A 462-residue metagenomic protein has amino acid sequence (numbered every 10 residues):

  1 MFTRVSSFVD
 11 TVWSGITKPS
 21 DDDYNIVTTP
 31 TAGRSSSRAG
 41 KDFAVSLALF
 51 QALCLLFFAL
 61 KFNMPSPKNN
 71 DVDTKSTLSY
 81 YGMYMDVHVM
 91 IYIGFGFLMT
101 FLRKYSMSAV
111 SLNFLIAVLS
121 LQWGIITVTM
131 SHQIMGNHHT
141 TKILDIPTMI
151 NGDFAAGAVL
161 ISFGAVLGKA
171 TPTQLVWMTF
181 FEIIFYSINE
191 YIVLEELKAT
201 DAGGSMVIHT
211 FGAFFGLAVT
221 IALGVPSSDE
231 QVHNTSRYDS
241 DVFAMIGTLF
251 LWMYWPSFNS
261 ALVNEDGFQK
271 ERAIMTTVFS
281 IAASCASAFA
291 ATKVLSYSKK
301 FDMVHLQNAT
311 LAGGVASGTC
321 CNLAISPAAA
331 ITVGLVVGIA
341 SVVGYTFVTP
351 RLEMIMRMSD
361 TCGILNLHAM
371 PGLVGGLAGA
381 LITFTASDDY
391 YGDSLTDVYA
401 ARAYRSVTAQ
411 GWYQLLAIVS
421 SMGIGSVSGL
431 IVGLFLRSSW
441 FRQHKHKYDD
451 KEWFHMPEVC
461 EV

Functional and structural regions predicted by a protein language model:
F2-V462: Hydrophobic alpha-helical transmembrane bundles of multi-pass membrane proteins
